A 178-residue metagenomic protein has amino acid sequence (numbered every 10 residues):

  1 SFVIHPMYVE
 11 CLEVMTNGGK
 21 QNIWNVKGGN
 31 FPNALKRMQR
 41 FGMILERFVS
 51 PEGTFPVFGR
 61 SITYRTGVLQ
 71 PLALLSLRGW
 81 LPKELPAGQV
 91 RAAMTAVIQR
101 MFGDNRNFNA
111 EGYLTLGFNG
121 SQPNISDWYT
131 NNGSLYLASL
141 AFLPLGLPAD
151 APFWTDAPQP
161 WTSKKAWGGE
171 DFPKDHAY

Functional and structural regions predicted by a protein language model:
S1, G42-I62, G103-S121: Glycine- and aromatic-rich loop/turn segments at beta-sheet edges
S1-L35, R47-Q70: Aromatic-lined, polymer-binding surfaces characteristic of secreted/periplasmic polysaccharide-degrading enzymes
P6, R40-R47, A96, R100: Alpha-helical scaffold segments in carbohydrate-active enzymes
F31-M38, V90-M94: Hydrophobic packing residues in well-ordered alpha-helices of helical domains and bundles
R37, S61-Y64, D127-T130, S134: Secondary-structure capping and boundary motifs in well-ordered enzyme cores
P71-Y178: Terminal, non-catalytic domain-edge segments
